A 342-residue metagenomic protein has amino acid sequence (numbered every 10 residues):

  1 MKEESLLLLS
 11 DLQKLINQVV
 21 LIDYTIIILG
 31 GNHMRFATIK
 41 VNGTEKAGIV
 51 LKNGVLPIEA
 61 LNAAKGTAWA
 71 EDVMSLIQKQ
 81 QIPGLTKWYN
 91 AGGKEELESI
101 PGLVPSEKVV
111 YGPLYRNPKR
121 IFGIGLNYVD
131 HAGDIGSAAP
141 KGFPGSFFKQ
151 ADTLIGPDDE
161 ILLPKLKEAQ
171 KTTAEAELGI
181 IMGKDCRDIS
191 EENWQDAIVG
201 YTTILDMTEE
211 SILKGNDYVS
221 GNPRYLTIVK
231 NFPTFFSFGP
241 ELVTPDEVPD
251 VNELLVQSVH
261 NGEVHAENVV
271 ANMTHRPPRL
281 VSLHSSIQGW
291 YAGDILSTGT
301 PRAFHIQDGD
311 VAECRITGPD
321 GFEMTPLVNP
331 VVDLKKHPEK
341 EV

Functional and structural regions predicted by a protein language model:
E3, L7, V19-V20: N-terminal amphipathic/hydrophobic targeting modules at extreme N-termini, encompassing cleavable Sec/SRP-type signal
K14-H33: Short, Lys/Arg-enriched N-terminal segments with co-localized hydrophobic residues within the first ~10-30 amino acids
G30-G142, P338-V342: N-terminal non-catalytic cap/leader segment that marks the start of a structured domain
A37, V110-P113, D134-S137, L162-T172 (+4 more regions): A generic local secondary-structure boundary/capping motif
N42-G43, V104, E210-V342: Catalytic-pocket segment enriched in acidic/His residues
I49-V50, A138-P157, A174, E313-G318: Structural signature of FAD isoalloxazine-binding scaffolds in flavoprotein oxidoreductases
P113-R116, A138-P140, S146, L154 (+7 more regions): Solvent-exposed alpha-helices and their adjacent loops that cap or buttress functional pockets in soluble metabolic
